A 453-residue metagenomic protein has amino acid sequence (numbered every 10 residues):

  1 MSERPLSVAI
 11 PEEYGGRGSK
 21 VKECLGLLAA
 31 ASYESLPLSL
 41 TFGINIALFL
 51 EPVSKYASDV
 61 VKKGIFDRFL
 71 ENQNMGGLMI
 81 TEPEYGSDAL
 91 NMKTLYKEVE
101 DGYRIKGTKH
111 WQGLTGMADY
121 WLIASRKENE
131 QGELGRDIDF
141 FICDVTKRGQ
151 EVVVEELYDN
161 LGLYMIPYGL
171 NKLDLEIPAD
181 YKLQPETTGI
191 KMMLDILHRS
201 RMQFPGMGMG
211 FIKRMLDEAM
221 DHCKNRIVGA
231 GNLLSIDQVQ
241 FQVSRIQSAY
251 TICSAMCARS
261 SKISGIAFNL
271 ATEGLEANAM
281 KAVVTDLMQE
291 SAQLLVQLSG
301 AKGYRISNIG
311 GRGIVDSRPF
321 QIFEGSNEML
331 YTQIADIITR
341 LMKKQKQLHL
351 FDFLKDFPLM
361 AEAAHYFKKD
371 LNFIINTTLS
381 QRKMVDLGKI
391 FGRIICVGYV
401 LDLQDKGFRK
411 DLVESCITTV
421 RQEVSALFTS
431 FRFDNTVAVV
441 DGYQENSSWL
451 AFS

Functional and structural regions predicted by a protein language model:
S2-D67, E71-N72, L114-M117, V413-E414 (+1 more regions): Internal helix-loop-helix
K55-P83, Y96-Y103: FAD-binding glycine-rich core of flavoenzymes that anchor FAD
E84-G86, Q112-G113, N160-I166: Short Gly/Pro-enriched turn/cap motifs at secondary-structure boundaries
T108-V152: A short core secondary-structure module
G149-I177: Flexible, small-/acidic-enriched active-site or ligand-binding loops
D174-K191: Long, acidic (Asp/Glu-rich), low-complexity accessory segments flanking structured domains
K191, D217, D221-N225, D237 (+1 more regions): Flavin-dependent oxidoreductase catalytic core characteristic of acyl-CoA dehydrogenase/oxidase-like enzymes
